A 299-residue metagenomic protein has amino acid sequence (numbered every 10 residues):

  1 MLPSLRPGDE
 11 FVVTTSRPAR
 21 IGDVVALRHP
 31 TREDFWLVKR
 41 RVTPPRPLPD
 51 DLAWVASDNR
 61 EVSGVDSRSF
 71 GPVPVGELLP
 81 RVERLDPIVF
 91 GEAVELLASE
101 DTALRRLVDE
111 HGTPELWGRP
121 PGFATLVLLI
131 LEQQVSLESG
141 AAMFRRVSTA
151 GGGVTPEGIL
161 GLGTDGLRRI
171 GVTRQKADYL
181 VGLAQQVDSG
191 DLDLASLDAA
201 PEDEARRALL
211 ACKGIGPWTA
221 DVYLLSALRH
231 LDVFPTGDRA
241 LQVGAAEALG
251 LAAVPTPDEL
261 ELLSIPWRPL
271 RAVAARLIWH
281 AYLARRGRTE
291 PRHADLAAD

Functional and structural regions predicted by a protein language model:
M1-D86: Extended hydrophobic leader/signal-anchor segments used for secretion and membrane insertion
P72, G161, P235: Short aromatic/basic micro-patch
P87-P114, D203, P217-D299: C-terminal accessory module of base-excision DNA glycosylases/AP lyases that mediates lesion recognition and DNA
D101-A124, L128-E132, S136-R145, T149-G152: A positional/architectural concept
A103, V135-S136, G140-K213, P266: Alpha-helical ds-nucleic-acid-binding substructure associated with the helix-hairpin-helix region of base-excision DNA
L116-A124, G171-Q175, S264-A272: Structural motif
T125-I130, R146, L162-G166, E204-A208 (+2 more regions): A general alpha-helix detector
